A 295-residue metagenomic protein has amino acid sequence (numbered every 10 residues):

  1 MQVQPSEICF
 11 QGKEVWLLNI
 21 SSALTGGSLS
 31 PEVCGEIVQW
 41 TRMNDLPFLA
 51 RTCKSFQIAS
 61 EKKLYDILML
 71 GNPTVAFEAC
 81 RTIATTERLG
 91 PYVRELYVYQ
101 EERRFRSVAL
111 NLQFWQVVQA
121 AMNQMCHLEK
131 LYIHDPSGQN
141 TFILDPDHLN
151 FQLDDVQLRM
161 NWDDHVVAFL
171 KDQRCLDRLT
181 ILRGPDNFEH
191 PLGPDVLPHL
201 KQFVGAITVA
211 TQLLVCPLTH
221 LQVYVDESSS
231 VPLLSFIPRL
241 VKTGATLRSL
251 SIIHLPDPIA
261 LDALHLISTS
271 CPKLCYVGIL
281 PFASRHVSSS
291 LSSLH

Functional and structural regions predicted by a protein language model:
M1-L29: CRL adaptor-proximal regions
K13, L17, A76, W115-V118 (+2 more regions): Short amphipathic alpha-helical segments that mediate assembly, nucleic-acid/protein binding, or membrane association
A23-Q113, N140, G205, T211-Q212 (+2 more regions): Hydrophobic regular-secondary-structure patch
G35, K54, Q119, P238 (+1 more regions): Active-site phosphate/pyrophosphate- and oxyanion-stabilizing loops and adjacent acidic/basic residues in soluble
R42, E61, C126, A245 (+1 more regions): Short conserved AdoMet
P73-T86, E102-K242: Leucine-rich repeat
D154-Q157, D164, L218-H295: C-terminal-biased hydrophobic
